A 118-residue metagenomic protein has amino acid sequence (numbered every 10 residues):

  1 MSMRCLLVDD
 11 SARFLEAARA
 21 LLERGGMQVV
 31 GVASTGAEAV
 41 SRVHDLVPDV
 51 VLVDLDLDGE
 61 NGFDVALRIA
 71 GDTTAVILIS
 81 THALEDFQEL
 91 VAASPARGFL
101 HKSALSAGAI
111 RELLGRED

Functional and structural regions predicted by a protein language model:
V8-D9, A33, V51: Conserved sequence signature across two-component system core domains
A12-G31: Two-component/phosphorelay signaling modules centered on CheY-like receiver
V32, D58: The feature encodes the CheY-like receiver
T35-E38, N61-D64: Acidic catalytic/metal-coordinating carboxylates
D54: Active-site residues of response regulator receiver
G62, V91-G98: As written
I79-S80, K102: Hydrophobic/aromatic residues positioned on beta-strands within the core alpha/beta folds
D86, S103-L114, D118: C-terminal output helix
